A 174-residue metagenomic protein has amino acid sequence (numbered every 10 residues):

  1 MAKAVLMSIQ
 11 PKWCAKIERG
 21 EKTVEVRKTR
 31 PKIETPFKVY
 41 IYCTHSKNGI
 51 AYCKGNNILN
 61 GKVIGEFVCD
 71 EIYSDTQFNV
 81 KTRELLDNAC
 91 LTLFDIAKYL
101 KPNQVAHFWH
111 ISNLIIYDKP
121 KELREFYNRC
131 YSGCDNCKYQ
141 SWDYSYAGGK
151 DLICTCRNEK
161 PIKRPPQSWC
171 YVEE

Functional and structural regions predicted by a protein language model:
A2-E174: Structured alpha/beta reader/binder surfaces that contact nucleic acids or chromatin modification marks
